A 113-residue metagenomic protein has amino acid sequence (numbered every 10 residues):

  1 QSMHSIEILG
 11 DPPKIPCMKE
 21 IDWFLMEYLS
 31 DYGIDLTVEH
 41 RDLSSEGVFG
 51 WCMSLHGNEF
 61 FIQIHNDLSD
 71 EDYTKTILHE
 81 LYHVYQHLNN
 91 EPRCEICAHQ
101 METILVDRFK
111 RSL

Functional and structural regions predicted by a protein language model:
Q1-I8, Y85: N-terminal low-structure segments adjacent to metalloprotease catalytic domains across cellular compartments
I8-K19, E91, E102: A short, highly charged nucleic-acid-interacting micro-segment common to nuclease and nuclease-linked defense proteins
L9-D11, E39-L43, H65-D67: Conserved beta-strand termini and adjacent loop/short-helix elements that scaffold enzyme active sites in alpha/beta
P13-D35: Zn2+-dependent metallopeptidase catalytic core
H40-F61: Catalytic zinc-binding patch centered on the HExxH motif and its immediate surroundings that defines zinc-dependent
F60-T76: Short pre-active-site segment immediately N-terminal to the catalytic Zn-binding motif
K75-H87: Active-site recognition of the HExxH zinc-binding catalytic motif
N89-L113: Post-HExxH zinc-binding segment in Zn-dependent metallohydrolases
